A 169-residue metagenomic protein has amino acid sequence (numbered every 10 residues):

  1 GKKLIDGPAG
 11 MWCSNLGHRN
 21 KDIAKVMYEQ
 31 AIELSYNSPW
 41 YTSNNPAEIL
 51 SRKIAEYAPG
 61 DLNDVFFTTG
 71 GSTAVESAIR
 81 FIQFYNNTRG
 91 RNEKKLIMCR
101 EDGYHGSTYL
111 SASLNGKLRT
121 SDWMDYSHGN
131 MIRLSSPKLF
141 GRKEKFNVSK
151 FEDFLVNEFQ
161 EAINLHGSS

Functional and structural regions predicted by a protein language model:
K3-R91: Glycine-rich loop-to-alpha-helix module at the N-terminal edge of alpha/beta enzyme cores
R52-S169: PLP-dependent aspartate aminotransferase-fold enzymes
